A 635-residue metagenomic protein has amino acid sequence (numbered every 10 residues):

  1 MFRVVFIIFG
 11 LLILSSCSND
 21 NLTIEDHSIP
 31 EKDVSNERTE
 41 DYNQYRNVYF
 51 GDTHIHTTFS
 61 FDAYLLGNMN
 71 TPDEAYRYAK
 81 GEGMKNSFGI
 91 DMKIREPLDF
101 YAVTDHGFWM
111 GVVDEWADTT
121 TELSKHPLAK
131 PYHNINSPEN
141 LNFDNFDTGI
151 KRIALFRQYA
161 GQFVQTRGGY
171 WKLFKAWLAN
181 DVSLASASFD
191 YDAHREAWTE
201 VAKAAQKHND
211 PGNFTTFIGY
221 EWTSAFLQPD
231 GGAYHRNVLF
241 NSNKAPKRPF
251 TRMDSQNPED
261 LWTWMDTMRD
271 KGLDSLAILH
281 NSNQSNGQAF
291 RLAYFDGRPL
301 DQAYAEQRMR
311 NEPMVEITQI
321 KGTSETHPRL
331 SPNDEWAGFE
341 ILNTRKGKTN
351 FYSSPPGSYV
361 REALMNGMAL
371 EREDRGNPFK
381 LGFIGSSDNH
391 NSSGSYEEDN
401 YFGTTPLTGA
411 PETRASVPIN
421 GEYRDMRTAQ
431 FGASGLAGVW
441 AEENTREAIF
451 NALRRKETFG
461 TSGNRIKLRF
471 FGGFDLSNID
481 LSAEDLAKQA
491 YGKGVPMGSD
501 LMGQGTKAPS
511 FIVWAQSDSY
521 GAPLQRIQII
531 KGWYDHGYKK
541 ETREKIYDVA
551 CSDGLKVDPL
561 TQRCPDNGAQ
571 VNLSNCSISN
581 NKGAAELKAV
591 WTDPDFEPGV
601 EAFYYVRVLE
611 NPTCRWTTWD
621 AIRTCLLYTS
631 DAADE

Functional and structural regions predicted by a protein language model:
F2-I8: Sec-dependent signal peptide recognition, specifically the positively charged N-region followed immediately by
S15-S16: C-terminal motif of bacterial Sec signal peptides marking the signal peptidase cleavage site
N19-P72, Y76, G83-N134, A187-D190 (+4 more regions): C-terminal functional module detector
A129-W177: Low-complexity, serine/threonine/proline-enriched polar segments
Y170-S186, F217-E221, R236, N241-S242: Active-site groove signature of glycoside hydrolases
K244, D254-Q256: Conserved, charged catalytic cores of large soluble enzymes
D260: Acidic, metal/ion-coordinating pockets
D631-E635: A short, hydrophobic C-terminal helix/tail in secreted or cell-surface proteins
